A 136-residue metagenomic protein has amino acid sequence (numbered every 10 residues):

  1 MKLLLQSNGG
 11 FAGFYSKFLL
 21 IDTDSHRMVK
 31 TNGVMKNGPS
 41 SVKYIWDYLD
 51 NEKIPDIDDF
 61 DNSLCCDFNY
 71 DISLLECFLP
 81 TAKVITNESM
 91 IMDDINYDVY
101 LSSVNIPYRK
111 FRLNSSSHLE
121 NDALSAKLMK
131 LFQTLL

Functional and structural regions predicted by a protein language model:
M1-F11, Y15-S16, I72-L136: Short, well-ordered, aromatic-rich surface patches in folded extracellular/luminal domains
M1-F60, M90-Y108: N-terminal domain-start interaction segment
E52-L79: Extended, solvent-exposed segments with strong compositional bias
